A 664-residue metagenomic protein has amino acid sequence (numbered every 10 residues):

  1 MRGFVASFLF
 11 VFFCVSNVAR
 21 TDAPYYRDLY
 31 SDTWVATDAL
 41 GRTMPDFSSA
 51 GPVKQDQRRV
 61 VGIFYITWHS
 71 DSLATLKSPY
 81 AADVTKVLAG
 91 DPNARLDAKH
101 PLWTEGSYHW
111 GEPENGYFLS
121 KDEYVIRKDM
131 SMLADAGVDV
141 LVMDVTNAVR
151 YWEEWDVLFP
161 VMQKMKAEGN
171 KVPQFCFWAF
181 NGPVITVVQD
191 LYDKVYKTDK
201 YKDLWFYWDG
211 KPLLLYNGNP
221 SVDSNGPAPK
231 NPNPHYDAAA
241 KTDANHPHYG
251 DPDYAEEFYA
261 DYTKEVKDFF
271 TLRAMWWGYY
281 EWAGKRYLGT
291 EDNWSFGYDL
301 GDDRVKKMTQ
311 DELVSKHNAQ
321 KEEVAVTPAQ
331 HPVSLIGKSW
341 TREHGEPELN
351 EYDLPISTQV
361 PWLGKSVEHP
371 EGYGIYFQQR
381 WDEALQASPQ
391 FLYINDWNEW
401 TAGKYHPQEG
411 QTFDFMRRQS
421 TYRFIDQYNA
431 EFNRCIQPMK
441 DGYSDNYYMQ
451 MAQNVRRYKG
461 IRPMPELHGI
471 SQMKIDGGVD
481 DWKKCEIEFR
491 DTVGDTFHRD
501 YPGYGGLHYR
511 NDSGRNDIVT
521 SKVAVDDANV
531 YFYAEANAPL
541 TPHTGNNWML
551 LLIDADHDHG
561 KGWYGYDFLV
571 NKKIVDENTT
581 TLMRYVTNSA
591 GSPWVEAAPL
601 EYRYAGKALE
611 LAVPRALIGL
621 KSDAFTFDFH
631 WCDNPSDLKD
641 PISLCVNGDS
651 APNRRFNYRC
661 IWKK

Functional and structural regions predicted by a protein language model:
A6-S16: Bacterial N-terminal signal peptides
D32-D38, S107-E123, V138-R150, P173-I185 (+2 more regions): The substrate-binding groove and active-site-proximal loops of carbohydrate-active enzymes, especially glycoside
M44-V157, D396, W400-I436: N-terminal carbohydrate-binding/catalytic regions of secreted carbohydrate-active enzymes
S48-L73, N217-G374, A384-L385, Q390-Y393: Aromatic-lined glycan-binding groove of carbohydrate-active enzymes
D56-G62, A136-L141, E168-F175, Y201-D203 (+3 more regions): Loop/turn elements at helix/coil->beta-strand transitions in domains of secreted/extracellular proteins
K164-M165, P407-V479: Aromatic-rich peripheral "rim/lid" segments of glycoside hydrolase catalytic domains that contact and position glycan
P465-D476, K483, L552-N578, R615-K664: Acidic/polar low-complexity flexible segments
G477, N529-A538, L609-R615: Short, well-ordered beta-strand segments enriched in hydrophobic/aromatic residues
